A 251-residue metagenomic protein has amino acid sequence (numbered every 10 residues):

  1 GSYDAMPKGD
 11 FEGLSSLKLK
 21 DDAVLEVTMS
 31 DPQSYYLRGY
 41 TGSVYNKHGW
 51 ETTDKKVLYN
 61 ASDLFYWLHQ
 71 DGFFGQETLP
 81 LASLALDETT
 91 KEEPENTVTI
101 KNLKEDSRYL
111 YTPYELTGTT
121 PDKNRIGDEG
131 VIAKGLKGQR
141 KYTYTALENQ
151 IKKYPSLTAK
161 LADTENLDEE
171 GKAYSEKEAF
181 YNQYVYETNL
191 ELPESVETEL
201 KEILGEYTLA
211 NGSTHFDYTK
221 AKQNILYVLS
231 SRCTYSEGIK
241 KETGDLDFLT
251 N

Functional and structural regions predicted by a protein language model:
G1-N251: Helix-boundary/low-complexity linker signature
